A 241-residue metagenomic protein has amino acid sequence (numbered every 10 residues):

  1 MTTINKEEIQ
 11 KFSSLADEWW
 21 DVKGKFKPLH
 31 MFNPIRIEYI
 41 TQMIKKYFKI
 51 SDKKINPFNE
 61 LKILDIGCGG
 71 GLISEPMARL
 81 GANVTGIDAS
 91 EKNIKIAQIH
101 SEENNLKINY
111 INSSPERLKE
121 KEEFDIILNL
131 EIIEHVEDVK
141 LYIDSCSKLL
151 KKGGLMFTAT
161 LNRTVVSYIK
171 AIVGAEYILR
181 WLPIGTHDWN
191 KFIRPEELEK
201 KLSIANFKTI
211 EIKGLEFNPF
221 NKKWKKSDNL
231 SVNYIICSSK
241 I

Functional and structural regions predicted by a protein language model:
M1-F26: N-terminal, positively charged/glycine-rich alpha-helical extensions of SAM-dependent methyltransferases
M31-N59: Conserved alpha-helix/loop element of class I SAM-dependent methyltransferases that forms part of the SAM/SAH-binding
I44, F48, S101, L202: Conserved hydrophobic residues forming the short capping helix/wall of the S-adenosyl-L-methionine
S51-N56, L61-V166, P195-L198, I236-K240: Conserved SAM-binding loop
T160, R180-E197: Acceptor-substrate binding/catalytic loop of class I
S167-Y177: Short, flexible, mixed-charge acidic loops at enzyme active sites
N190-N206, I212: Short alpha-helix
K223-I241: Core SAM-dependent methyltransferase catalytic element
